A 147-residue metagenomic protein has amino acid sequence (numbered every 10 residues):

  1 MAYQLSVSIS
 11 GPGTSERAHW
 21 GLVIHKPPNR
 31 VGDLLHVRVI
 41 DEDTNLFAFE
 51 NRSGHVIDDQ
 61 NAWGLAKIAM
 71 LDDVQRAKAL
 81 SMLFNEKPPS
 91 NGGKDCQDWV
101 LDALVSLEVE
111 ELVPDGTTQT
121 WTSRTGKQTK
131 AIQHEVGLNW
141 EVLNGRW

Functional and structural regions predicted by a protein language model:
A2-K94: Non-catalytic ligand/cofactor/substrate-binding and regulatory segments of enzyme domains
L83-W147: Activation targets extended, charge/polar-rich intrinsically disordered C-terminal tails
